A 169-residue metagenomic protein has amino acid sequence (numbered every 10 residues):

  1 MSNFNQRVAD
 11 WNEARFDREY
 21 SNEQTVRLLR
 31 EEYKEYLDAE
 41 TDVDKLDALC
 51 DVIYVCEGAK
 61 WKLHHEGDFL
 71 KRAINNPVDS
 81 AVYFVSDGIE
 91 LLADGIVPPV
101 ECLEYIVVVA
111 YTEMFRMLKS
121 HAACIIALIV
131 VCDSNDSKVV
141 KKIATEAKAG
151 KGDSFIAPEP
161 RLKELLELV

Functional and structural regions predicted by a protein language model:
M1-V169: Flexible "arm" and connector segments at domain edges
